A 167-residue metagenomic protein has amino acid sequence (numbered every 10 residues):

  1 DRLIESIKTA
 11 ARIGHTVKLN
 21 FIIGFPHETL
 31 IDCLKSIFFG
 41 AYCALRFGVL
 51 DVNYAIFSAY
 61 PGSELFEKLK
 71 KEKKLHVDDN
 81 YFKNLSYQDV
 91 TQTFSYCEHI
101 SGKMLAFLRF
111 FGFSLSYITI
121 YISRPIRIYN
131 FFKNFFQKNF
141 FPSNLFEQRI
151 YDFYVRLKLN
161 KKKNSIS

Functional and structural regions predicted by a protein language model:
D1-R127: A structural motif corresponding to the C-terminal lobe/cap of the Radical SAM core domain
M104-S167: Membrane-proximal basic amphipathic "stem/tether" segments
